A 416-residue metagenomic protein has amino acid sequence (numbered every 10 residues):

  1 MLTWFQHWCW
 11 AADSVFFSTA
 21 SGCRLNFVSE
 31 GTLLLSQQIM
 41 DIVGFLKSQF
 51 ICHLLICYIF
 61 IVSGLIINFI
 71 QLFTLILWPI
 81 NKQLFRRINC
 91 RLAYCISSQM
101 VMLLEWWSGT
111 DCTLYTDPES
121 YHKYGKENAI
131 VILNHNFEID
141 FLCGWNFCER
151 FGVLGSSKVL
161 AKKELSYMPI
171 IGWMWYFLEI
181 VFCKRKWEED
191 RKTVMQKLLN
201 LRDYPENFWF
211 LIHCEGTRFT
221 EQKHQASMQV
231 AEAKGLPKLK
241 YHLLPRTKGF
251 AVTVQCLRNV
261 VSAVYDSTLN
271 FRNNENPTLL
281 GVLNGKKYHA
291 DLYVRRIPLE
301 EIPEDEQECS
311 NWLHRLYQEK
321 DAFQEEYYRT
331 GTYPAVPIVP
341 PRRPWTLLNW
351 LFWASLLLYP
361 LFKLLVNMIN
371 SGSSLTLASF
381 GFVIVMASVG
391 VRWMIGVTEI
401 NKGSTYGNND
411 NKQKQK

Functional and structural regions predicted by a protein language model:
M1, N409-K416: A positional/structural detector of protein chain ends, strongest at the extreme C-terminus and weakly at the extreme
W4, W8-W10: Tryptophan (W) side chains
F5, F16-F17, F27: Aromatic (phenylalanine/tyrosine) cluster motif
S36-A129, L142-C143: Membrane-anchoring hydrophobic helices of lipid-metabolizing enzymes
M40-N68, I338-G396: Alpha-helical bilayer-embedded segments of polytopic membrane proteins, i.e., transmembrane/intramembrane helices
L103-L279: Soluble catalytic domains of membrane acyltransferases
E206, A226-F352, L375-A378, S388 (+1 more regions): Catalytic lobes of large eukaryotic enzymes
